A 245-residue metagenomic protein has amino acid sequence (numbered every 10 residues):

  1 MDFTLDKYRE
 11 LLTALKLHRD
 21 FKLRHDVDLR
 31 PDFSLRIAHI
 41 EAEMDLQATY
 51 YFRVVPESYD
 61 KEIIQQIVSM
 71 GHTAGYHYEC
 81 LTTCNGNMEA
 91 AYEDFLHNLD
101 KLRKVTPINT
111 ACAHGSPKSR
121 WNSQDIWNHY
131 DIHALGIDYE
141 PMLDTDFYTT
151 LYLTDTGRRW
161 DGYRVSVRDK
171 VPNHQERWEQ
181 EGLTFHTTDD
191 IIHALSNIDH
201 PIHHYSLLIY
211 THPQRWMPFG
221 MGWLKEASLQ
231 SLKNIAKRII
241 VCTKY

Functional and structural regions predicted by a protein language model:
M1-R24, D28-T49, S58-Y59, V68-M70 (+2 more regions): Terminal accessory/targeting
R53, E79: Histidine-centered beta-alpha loop that forms part of the nucleotide-sugar donor binding/catalytic region in diverse
